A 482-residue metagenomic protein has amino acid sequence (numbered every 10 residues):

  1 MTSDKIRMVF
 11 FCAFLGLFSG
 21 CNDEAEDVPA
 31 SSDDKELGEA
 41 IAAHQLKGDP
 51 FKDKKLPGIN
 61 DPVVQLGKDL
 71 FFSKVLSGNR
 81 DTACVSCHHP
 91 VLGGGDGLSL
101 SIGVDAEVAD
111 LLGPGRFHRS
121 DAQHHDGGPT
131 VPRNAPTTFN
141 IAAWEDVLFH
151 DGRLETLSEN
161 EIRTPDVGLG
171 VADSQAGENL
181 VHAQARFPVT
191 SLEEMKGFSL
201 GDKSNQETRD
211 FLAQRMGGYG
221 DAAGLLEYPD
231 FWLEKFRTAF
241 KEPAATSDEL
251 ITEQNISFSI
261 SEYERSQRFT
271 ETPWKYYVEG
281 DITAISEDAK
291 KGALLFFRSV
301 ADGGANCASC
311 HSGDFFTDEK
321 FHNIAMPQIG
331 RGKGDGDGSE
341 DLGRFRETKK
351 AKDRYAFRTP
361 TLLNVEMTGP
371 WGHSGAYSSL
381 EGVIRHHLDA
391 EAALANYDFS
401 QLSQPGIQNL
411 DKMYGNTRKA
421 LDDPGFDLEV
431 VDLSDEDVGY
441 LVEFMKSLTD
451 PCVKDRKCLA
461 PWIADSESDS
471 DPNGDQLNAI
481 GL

Functional and structural regions predicted by a protein language model:
M1, G20-C21: Exposed, low-complexity/repetitive linear segments and helix-based recognition motifs, biased toward charged/polar
M1-F10: Bacterial N-terminal signal peptides that target proteins for export
V9-L17: Bacterial N-terminal signal peptides
C21-L482: Periplasmic c-type cytochrome electron-transfer domains
